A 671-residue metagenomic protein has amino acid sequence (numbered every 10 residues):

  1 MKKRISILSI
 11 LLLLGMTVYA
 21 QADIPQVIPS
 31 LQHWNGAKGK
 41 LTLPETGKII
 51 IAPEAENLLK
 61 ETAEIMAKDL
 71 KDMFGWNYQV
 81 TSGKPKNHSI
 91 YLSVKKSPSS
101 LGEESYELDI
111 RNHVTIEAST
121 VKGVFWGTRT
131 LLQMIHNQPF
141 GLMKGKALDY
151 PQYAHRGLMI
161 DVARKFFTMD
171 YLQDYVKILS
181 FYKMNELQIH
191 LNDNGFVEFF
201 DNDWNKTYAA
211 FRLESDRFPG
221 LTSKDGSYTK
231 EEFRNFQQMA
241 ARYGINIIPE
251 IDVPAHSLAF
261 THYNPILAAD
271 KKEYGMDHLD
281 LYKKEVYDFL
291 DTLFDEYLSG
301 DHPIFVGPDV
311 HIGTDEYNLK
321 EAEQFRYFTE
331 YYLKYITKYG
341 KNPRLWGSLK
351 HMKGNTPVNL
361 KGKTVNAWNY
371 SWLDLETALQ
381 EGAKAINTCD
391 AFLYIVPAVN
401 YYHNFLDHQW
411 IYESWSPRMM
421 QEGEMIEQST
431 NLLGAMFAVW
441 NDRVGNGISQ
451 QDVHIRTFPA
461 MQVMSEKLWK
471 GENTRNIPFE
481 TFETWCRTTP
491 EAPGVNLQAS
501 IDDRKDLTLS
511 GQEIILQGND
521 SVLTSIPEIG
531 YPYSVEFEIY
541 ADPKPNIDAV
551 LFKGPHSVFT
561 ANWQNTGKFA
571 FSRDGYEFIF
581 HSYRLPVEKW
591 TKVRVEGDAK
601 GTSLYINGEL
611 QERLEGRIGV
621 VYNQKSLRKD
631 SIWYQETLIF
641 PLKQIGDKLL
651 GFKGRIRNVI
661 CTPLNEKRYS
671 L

Functional and structural regions predicted by a protein language model:
M1-I24: Bacterial Sec-dependent N-terminal signal peptides
A20-L148, R344-K350, E491, V495 (+1 more regions): Acidic, contiguous N-terminal accessory segments
I49, T120, L158, L179 (+5 more regions): Conserved, mostly hydrophobic/aromatic
S99-D277, E285, F294-D309, N441: Feature activates predominantly on carbohydrate-active enzymes
R156-I160, L187-I189, I247-I251, V310-I312 (+4 more regions): Hydrophobic faces of well-ordered beta-strands that scaffold small-molecule active sites in alpha/beta enzyme cores
F260-T364, W368-G382: Active-site neighborhood of glycoside hydrolase catalytic domains
V358-K363, Y370-Q512: Flexible, acidic glycine-rich loops studded with aromatic residues
D502-L671: Extracellular glycan-associated modules
